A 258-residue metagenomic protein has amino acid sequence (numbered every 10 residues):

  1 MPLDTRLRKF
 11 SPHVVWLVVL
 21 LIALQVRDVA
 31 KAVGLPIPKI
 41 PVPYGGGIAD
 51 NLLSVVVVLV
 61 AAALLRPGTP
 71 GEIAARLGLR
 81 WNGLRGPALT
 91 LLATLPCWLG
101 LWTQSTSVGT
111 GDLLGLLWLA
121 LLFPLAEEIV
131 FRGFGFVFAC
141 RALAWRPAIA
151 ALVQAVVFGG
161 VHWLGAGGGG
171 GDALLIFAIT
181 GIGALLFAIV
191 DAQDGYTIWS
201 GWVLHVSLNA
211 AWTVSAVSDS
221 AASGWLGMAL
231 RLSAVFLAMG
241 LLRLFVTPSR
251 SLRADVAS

Functional and structural regions predicted by a protein language model:
M1-E72, A192, A210-S258: N-terminal, membrane-interfacial amphipathic/helix-forming hydrophobic leader that caps and precedes the first
M1-L3, L24-I40, V56-T69, A93-Q104 (+3 more regions): Hydrophobic alpha-helical transmembrane segments
F10-S11, V33-I48, L65-F131, F136-A142: Juxtamembrane helix-loop-helix connectors linking adjacent transmembrane helices in multi-pass membrane enzymes
S11-L17, R85, P147, T197-I198: Membrane-interfacial loop-to-transmembrane alpha-helix junctions, especially the N-terminal start
L114-A257: Transmembrane helix-loop-helix hairpins at the membrane interface of multi-pass integral membrane proteins
